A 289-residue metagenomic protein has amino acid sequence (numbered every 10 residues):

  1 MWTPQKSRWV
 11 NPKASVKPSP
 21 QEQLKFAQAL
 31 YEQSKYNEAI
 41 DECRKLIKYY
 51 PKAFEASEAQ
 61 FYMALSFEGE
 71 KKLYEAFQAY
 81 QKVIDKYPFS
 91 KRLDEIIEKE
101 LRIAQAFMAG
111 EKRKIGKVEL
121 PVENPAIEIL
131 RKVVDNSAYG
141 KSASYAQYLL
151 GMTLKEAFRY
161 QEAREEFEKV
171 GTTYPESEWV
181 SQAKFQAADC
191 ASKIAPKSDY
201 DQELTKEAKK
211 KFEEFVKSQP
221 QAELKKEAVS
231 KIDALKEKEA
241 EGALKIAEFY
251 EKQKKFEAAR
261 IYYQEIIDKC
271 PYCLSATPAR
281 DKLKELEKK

Functional and structural regions predicted by a protein language model:
M1-K289: Acidic, polar-rich low-complexity tracts and alpha-helical solenoid repeat scaffolds
